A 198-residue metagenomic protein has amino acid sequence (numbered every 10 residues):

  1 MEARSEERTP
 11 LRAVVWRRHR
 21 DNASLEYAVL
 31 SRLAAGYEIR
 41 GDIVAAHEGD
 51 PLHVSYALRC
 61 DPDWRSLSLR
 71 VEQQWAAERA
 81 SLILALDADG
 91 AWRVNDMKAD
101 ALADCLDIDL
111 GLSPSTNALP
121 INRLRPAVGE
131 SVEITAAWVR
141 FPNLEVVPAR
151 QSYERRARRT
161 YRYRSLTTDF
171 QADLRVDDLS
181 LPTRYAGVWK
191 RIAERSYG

Functional and structural regions predicted by a protein language model:
E2-L33, S81-R162, L166-T167, Y197: Solvent-exposed helix/loop surface patches that form functional interfaces
Y27-L30, S55-R59, R150-S152, A172-L174: Hydrophobic/aromatic beta-strand elements that line small-molecule binding cavities or substrate pockets in beta-rich
G36-Y37: Eukaryotic scaffold repeat domains enriched in small/polar residues
R40-A46: Generic short beta-strand segments
E48-N95: Hydrophobic/aromatic-rich structural module bridging two neighboring secondary-structure elements via a short loop
E48-P51, R164-T168: Short loop/turn motifs at secondary-structure junctions and domain boundaries
R70-Q74, D96, S165-L166, A186-K190: Beta-turn initiation residues at beta-strand->coil junctions
L166-G198: C-terminal structured interaction module
